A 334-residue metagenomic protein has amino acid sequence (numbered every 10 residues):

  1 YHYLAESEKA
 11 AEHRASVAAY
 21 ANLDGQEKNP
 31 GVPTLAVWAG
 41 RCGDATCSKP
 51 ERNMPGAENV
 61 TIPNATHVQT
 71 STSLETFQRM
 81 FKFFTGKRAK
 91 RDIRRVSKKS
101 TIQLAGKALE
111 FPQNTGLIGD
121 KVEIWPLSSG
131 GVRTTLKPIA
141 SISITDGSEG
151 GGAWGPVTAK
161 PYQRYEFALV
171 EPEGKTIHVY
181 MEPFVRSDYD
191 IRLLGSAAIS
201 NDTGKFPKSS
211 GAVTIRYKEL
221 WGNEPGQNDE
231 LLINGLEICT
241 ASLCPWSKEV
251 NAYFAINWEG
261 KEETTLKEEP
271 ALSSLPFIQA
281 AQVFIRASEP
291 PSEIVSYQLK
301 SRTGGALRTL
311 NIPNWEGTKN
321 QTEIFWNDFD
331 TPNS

Functional and structural regions predicted by a protein language model:
Y1-A45: Serine-dependent carboxylesterase/thioesterase catalytic core of lipase-like alpha/beta-hydrolase/SGNH enzymes
K28-V68: Active-site-adjacent alpha-helix of alpha/beta-hydrolase-fold enzymes
V60-T61, T76-F77, T85-A89: Extracytoplasmic and endomembrane cell-envelope/extracellular-matrix remodeling and assembly machinery
T70-F81: Post-His helix in hydrolase/transferase enzymes
F81-I102: Beta-strand-rich domain onsets/edges
K107-P112, P126-N333: Preference for solvent-exposed, low-hydrophobicity sequence contexts
P112-G119: A short beta-turn/strand-edge loop motif at beta-sheet boundaries
K121-W125: Beta-strand signatures of extracellular beta-sandwich domains
